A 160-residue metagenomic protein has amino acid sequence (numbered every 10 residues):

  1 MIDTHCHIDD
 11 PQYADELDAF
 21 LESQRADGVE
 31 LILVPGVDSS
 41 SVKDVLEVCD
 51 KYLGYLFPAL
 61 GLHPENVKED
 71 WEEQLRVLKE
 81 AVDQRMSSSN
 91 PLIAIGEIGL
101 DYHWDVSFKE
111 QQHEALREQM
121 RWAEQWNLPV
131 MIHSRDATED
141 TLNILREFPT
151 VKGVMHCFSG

Functional and structural regions predicted by a protein language model:
M1-G160: Mid-domain alpha/beta scaffold segments of enzyme catalytic cores
